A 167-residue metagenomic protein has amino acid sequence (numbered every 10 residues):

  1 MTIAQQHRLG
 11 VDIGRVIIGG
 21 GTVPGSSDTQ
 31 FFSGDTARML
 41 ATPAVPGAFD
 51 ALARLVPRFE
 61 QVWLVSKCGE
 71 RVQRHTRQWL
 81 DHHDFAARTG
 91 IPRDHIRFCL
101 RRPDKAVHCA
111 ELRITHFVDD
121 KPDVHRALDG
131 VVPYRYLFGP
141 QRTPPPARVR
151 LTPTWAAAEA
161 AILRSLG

Functional and structural regions predicted by a protein language model:
M1-P46, D50-A53: Active-site neighborhood of HAD-like aspartate-dependent phosphohydrolases
A4-Q6, F59, V132: A general structural motif
I13, K67-C68, K121: Short, well-ordered beta-to-alpha junction loops that form the rim of enzyme active sites and present histidine/acidic
D35-L40, K67-G69, H83, I91-D94: Glycine-rich phosphate-binding "P-loop"
L40-A44, E70-V72, L100: Acidic-and-aromatic substrate-binding clefts and catalytic sites of carbohydrate-active enzymes
A48-W79: Substrate-recognition element of Asp-dependent hydrolases with the DxDx(T/V) motif
Q73-G167: C-terminal cap/substrate-recognition subdomain and adjoining C-terminal extension of metal-dependent phosphatase-like
